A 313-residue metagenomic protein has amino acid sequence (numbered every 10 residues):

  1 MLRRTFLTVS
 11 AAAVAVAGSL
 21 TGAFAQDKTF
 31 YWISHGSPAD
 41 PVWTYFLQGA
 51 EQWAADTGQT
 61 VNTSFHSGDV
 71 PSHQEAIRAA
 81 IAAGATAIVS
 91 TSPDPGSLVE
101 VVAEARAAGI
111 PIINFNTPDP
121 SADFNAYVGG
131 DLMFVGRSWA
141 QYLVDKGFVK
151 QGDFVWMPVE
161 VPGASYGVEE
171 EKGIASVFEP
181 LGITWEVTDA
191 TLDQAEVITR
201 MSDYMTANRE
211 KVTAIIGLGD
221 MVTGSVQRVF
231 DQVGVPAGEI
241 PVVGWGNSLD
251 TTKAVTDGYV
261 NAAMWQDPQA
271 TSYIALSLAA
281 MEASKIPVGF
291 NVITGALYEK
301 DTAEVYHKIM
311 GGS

Functional and structural regions predicted by a protein language model:
M1-A11: N-terminal secretory signal peptides and thylakoid transit peptides that target proteins across membranes
D27-K28, P158, Y166, S176-F178 (+1 more regions): Hinge/cleft segment of the Venus flytrap/periplasmic-binding protein
T29-G49, W53, T57, V61-E75 (+3 more regions): Extracytoplasmic "Venus flytrap"
A55-S67, G152-P158, A175-A195: Short beta-strand elements in bilobed, periplasmic/extracellular small-molecule ligand-binding domains
T63-F65, D119-V144, V187, D257-Q269: Short beta-strand elements at the ligand-binding edges of bilobed clamshell
H73, V128-F154, V197-I198, N247-T251 (+1 more regions): Hydrophobic alpha-helical segments within soluble ligand-binding/sensing domains
R78, A87-A107, I174, E186 (+1 more regions): Hydrophobic alpha-helical
P95-F134, G246-T256, V260-N261, D301-G311: Flexible loop/hinge segments that line or gate small-molecule binding clefts
